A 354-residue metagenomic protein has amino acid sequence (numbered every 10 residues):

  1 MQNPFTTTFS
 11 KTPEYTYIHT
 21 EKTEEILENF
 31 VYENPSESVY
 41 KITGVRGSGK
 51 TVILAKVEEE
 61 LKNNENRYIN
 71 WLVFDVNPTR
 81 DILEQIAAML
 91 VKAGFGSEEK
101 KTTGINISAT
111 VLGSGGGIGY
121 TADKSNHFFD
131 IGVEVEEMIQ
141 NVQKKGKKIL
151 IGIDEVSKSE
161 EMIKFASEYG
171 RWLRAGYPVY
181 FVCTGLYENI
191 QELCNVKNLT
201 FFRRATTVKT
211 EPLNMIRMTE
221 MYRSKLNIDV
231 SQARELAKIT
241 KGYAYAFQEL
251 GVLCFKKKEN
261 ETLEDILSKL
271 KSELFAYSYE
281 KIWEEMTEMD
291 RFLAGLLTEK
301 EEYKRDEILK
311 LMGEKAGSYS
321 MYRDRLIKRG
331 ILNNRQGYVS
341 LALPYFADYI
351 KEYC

Functional and structural regions predicted by a protein language model:
M1-Y40, G96: A short, basic N-terminal segment
E33-E155, E314-G317, I327: P-loop NTPase nucleotide-binding core
Q143-K145, G152, K158-E160, Y169-N198: Sensor-1/coupling segment of RecA-like P-loop NTPase cores
A205-A233, I239: Conserved small helical "lid"/interfacial subdomain of P-loop NTPases
Q248-S318: Winged-helix-like regulatory helical subdomains adjacent to P-loop NTPase cores
I308, S320-R329: Basic amphipathic alpha-helical segments that dock to polyanions
I327-G337: A short, conserved structural fragment
Y345-C354: Short, amphipathic alpha-helical interaction segments positioned at domain boundaries
